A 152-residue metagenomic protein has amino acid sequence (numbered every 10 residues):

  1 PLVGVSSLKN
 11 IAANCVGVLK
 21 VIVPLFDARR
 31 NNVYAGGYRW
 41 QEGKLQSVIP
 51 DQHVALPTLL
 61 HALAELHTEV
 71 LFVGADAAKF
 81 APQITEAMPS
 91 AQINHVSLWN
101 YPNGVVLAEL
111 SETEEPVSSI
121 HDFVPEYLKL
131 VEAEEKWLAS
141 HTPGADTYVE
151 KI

Functional and structural regions predicted by a protein language model:
P1-Y101, P116, E132, Y148-K151: Surface "functional belts" at beta-alpha junctions
N94-I152: Acyltransferase
